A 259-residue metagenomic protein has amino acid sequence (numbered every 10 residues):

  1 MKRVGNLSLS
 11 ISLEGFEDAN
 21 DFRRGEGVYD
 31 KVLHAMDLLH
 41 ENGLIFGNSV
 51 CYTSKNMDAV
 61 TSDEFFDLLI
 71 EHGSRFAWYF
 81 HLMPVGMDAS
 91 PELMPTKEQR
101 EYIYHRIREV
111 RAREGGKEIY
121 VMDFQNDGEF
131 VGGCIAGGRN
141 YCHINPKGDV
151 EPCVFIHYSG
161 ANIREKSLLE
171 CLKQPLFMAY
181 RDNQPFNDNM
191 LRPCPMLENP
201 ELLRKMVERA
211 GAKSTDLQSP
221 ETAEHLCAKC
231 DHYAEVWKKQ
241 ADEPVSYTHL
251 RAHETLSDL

Functional and structural regions predicted by a protein language model:
M1-F80: Radical SAM/AdoMet-radical enzyme domain recognition
K55-M57, F76-K97, Y120-G133, H157-G160: Flexible glycine/acidic-rich beta-alpha junction loops that bind and position SAM and/or redox cofactors in anaerobic
E98-E129, D149, V154-E208: C-terminal accessory region of radical SAM enzymes
A136-G138: Short, small/polar residue-rich loop motifs at catalytic or cofactor-binding pockets
N145: Short, acidic, Ser/Thr-enriched surface-loop or helix-capping motifs
P200-Y247: An exposure/low-complexity boundary signal
T248-T255: Conserved small/polar residues in nucleotide/adenosyl-binding loops
